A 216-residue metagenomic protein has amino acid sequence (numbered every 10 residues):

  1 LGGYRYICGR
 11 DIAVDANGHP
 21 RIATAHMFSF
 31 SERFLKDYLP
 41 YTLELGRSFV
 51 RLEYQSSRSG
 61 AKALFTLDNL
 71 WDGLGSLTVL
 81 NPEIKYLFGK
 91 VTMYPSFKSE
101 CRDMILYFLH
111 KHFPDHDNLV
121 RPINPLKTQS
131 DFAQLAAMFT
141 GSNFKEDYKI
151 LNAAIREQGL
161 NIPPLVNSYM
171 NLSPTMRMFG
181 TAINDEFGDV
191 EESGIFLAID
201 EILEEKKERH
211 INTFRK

Functional and structural regions predicted by a protein language model:
L1-L43, S173, R177, F187 (+1 more regions): Non-catalytic substrate-recognition and accessory regions of acyl/acetyltransferase enzymes
I12-M176: Acyl-donor binding region in acyl/amide transferases
G180: Glycine-rich, charged/polar anion/phosphate-binding loops that engage phosphate groups from diverse ligands
I183-D185: Internal catalytic domains of large membrane-associated glycosyltransferases
